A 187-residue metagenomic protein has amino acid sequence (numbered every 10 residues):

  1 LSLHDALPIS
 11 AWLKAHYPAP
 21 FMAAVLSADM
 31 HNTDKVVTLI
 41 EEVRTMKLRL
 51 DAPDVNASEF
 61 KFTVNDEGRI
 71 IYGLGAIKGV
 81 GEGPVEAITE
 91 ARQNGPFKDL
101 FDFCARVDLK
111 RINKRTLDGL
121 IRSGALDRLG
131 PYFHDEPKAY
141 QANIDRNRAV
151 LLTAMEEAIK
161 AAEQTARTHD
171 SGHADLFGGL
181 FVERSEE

Functional and structural regions predicted by a protein language model:
L1-S2, A6-E186: Noncatalytic, beta-rich nucleic-acid-contacting surfaces in large DNA/RNA-processing enzymes
